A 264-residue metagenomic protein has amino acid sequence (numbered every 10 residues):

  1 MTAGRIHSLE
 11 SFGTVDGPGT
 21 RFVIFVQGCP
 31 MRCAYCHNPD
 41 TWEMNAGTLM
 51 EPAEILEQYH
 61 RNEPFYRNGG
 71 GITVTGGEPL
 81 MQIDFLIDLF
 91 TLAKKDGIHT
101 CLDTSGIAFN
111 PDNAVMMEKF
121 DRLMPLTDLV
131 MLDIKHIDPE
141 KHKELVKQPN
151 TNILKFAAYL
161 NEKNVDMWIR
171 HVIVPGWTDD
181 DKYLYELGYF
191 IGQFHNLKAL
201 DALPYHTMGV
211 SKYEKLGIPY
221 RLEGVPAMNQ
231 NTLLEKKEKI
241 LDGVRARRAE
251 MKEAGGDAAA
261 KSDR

Functional and structural regions predicted by a protein language model:
M1-F25, M31-T48, R61-N68: N-terminal [4Fe-4S]-dependent radical SAM core
M1-V15, W168, I173-R264: Auxiliary Fe-S-binding modules of radical SAM enzymes
C29, P79: Hydrophobic adenine-recognition pocket in adenosine-nucleotide-binding enzymes
D40-M44, K143-P149, G217-P226: Short glycine-enriched, charge-decorated loop/helix-capping segments at active-site entrances that position
G47-E57: Short cysteine/histidine-rich metal-coordination sites, predominantly Zn2+-binding motifs
H60-P64, N68-G71, L80-M208: Conserved AdoMet/S-adenosylmethionine-binding subsite of the radical SAM
T73-T75: Short glycine-rich or small-residue beta-strand-to-loop segments that form or flank ligand, phosphate, metal/Fe-S
